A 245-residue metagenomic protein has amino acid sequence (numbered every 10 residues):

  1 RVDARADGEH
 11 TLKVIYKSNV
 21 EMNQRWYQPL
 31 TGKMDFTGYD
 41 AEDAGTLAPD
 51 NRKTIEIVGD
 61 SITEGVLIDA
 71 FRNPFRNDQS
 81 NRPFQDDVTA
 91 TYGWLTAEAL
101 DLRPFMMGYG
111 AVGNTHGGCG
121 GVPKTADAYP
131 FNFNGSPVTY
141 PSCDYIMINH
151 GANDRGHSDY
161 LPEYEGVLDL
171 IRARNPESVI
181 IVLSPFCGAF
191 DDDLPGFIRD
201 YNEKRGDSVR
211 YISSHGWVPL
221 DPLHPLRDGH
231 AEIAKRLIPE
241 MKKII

Functional and structural regions predicted by a protein language model:
R1-Q85, I245: N-terminal secretory targeting modules
G8-E9, V122-A126, D200: Short, hinge-like loop/turn segments at secondary-structure boundaries
V20, R25, K33, I68 (+4 more regions): Conserved SGNH/GDSL esterase-like catalytic core that processes O-acyl groups on lipids and polysaccharides
T54, R103, V179: Residues at the starts of beta-strands that form the adenosine-phosphate
T63, V112, G216-W217: Short connector loops/turns at beta-strand edges and beta->alpha or beta->beta junctions
D127-I245: Alpha-helical cap/lid subdomain in secreted, periplasmic, or secretory-pathway luminal O-acyl-processing enzymes
